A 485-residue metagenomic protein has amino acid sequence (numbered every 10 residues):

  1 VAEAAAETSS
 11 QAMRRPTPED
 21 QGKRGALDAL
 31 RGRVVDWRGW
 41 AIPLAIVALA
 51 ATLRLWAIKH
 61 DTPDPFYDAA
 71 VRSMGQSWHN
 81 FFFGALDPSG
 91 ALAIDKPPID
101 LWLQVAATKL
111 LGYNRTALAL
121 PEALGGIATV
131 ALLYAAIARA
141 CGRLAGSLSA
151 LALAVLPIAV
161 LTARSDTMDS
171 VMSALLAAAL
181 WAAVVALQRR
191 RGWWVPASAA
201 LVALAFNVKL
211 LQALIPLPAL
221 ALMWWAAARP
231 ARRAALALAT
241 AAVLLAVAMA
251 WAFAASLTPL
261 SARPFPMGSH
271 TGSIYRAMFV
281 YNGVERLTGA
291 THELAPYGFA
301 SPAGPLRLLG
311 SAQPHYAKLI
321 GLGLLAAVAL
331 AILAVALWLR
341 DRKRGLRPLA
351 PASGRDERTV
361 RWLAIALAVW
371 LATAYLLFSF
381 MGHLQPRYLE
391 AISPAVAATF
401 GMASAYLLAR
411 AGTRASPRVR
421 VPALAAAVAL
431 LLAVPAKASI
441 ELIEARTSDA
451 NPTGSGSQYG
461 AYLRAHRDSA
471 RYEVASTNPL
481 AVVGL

Functional and structural regions predicted by a protein language model:
V1-A415, L431-A450, A475, L485: Membrane-integral, polyisoprenol-dependent glycosyltransferases of the GT-C/oligosaccharyltransferase superfamily
V47, T453-G456, A461-L485: Short periplasmic/luminal acceptor-recognition loop of GT-C membrane glycosyltransferases, typified by
R420-A433: A juxtamembrane structural motif centered on a specific transmembrane helix
